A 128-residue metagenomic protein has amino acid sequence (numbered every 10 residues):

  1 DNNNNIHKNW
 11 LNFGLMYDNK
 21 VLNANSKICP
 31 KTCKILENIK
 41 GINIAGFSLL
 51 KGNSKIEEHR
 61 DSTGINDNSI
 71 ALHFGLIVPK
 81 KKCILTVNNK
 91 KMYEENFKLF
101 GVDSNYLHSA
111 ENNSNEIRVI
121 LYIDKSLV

Functional and structural regions predicted by a protein language model:
D1-S69, I77-K82, T86-M92, N113-Y122 (+1 more regions): Fe(II)/2-oxoglutarate oxygenase catalytic core
F74: Basic nucleic-acid-binding interfaces
Y93-L107: Conserved metal-binding segment of the jelly-roll/cupin
